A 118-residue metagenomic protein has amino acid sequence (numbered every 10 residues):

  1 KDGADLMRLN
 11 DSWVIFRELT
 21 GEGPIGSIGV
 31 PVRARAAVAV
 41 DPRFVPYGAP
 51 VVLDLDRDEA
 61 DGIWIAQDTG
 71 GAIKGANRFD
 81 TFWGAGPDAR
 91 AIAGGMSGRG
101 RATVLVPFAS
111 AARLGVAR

Functional and structural regions predicted by a protein language model:
K1-R118: Solvent-exposed, well-ordered loop and adjacent helix/strand elements within mature globular domains that form
